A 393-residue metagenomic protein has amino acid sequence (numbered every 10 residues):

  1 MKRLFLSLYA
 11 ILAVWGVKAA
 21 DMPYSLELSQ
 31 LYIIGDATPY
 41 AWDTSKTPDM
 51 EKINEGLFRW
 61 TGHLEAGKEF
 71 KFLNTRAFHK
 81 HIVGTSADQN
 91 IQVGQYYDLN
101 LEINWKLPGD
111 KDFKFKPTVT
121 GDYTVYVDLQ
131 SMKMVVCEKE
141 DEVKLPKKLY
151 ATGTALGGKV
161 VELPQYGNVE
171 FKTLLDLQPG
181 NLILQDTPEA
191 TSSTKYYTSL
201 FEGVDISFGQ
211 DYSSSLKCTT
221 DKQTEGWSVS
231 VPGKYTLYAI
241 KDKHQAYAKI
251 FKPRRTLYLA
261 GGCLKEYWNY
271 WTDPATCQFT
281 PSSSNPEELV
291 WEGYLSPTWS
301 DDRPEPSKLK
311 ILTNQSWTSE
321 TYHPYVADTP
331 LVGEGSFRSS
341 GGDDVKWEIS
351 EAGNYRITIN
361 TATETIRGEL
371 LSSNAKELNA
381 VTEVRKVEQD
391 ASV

Functional and structural regions predicted by a protein language model:
M1-P23: Bacterial Sec-dependent N-terminal signal peptides
A20-L26, F113-F115, L163, L175 (+3 more regions): Generic detection of short hydrophobic beta-strand segments and adjacent strand-loop junctions
Y24-A66, T75-Y97, E142-N181, T187-Y212 (+3 more regions): Aromatic-rich carbohydrate-binding modules that target alpha-glucans
L64, P117, D301-P304, E348-S350: Extracellular/lumenal carbohydrate-interaction signature centered on repeated Trp-anchored short motifs
E69, D122, N181, P306-K308: Short, conserved beta-strand segments of beta-strand-rich sandwich/propeller modules, principally
K71-L73, Y126, I183-Q185, Y238 (+2 more regions): Extracellular recognition modules
H79-V127, T191-A239, T318-T365: Structured interaction patches on ligand/partner-binding surfaces of diverse proteins
V125-V143, Y235-P253, I357-I359, E364-N379: Repeat-associated, polar segments at repeat-unit boundaries in modular proteins
